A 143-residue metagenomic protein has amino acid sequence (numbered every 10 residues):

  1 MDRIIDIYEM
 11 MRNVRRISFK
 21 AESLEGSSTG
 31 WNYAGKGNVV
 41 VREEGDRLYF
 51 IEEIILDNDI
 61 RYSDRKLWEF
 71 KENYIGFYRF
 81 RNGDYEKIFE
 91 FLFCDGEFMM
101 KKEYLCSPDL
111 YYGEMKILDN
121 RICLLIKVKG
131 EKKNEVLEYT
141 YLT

Functional and structural regions predicted by a protein language model:
M1-T140: Soluble ligand-binding/transfer domains with enclosed cavities or grooves
